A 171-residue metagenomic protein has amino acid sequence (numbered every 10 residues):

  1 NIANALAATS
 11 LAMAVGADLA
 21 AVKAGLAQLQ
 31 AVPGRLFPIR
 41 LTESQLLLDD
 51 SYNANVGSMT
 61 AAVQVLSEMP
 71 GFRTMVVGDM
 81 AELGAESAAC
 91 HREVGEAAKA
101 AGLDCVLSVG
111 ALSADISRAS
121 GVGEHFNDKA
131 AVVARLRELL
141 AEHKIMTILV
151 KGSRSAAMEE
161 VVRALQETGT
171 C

Functional and structural regions predicted by a protein language model:
N1: Active-site glycine/GP-rich loop and adjacent strand/helix microenvironment that borders small-molecule binding pockets
L6-C171: ATP-dependent carboxylate-amine ligase
